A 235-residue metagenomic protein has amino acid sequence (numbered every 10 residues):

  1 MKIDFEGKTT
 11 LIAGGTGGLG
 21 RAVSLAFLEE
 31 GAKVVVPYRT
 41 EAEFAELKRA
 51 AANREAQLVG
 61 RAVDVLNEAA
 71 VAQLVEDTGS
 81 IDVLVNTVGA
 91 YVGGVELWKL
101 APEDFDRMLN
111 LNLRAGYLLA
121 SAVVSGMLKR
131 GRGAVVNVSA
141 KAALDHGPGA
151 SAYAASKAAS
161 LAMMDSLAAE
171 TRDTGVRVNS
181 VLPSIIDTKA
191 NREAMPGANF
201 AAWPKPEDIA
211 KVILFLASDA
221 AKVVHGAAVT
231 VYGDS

Functional and structural regions predicted by a protein language model:
T9, T16-G17: Conserved glycine-rich cofactor-binding loop
V71, V95-L97, D104-D106: Substrate-binding pocket helix/loop in short-chain dehydrogenase/reductase
W98, D145-S151, D173, A202: Active-site loop immediately N-terminal to the catalytic Tyr-X3-Lys motif of short-chain dehydrogenase/reductase
A120, S156: Active-site helix of classical SDR
S125, A169-E170, K222: Alpha-helical segment proximal to the catalytic Tyr-Lys
A140: Residue(s) in the substrate-gating loop at a strand-loop-helix junction that position the organic substrate next
D173, S180-V181, T188, G197-S235: C-terminal helical subdomain
